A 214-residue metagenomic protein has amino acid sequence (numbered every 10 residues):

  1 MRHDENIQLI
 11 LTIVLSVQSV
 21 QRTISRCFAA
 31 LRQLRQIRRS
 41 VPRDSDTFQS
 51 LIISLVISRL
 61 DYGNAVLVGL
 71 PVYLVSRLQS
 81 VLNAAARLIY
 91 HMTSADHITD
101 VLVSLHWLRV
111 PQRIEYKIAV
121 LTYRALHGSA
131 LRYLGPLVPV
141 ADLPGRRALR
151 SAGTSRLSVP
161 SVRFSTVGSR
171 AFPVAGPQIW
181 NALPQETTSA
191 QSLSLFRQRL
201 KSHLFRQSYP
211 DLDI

Functional and structural regions predicted by a protein language model:
M1-I214: Hydrophobic/basic alpha-helical segments
